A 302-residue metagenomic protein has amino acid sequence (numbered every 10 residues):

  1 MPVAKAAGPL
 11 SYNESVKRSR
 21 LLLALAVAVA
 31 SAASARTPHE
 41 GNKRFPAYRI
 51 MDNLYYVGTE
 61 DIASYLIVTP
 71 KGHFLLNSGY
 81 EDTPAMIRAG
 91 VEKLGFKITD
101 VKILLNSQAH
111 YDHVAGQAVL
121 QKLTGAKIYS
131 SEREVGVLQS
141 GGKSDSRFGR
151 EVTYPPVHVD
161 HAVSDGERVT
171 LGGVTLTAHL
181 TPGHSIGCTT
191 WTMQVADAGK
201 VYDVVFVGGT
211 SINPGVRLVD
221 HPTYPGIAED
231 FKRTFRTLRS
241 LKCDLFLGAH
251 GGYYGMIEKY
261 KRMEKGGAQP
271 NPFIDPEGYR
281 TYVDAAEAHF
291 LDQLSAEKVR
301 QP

Functional and structural regions predicted by a protein language model:
P2-V3, A7: Intrinsically disordered, low-complexity segments enriched in serine/proline and basic residues
N13-L22: Bacterial N-terminal signal peptides that target proteins for export
V29-E40, A198, I212-P302: Accessory terminal helices/loops
R36-T37, K43-R44, R49-M51, D100 (+4 more regions): Metallo-beta-lactamase
E40-L94, I98, W191-I212: Conserved beta-strand hairpin/beta-sheet module of binuclear metal-dependent hydrolase folds, prominently
L76-S78, V101-H110, I128-S131, L180-G183 (+3 more regions): Active-site neighborhood of phospho(di)ester-bond hydrolases with catalytic His/Asp-centered motifs
D82-A85, E92-R168, Y282: Active-site HxH/HxHxD metal-binding segment of metal-dependent hydrolases
T83, A109-A115, V135-L138, I186-T189 (+2 more regions): Active-site environment of divalent metal-dependent phosphoester hydrolases
